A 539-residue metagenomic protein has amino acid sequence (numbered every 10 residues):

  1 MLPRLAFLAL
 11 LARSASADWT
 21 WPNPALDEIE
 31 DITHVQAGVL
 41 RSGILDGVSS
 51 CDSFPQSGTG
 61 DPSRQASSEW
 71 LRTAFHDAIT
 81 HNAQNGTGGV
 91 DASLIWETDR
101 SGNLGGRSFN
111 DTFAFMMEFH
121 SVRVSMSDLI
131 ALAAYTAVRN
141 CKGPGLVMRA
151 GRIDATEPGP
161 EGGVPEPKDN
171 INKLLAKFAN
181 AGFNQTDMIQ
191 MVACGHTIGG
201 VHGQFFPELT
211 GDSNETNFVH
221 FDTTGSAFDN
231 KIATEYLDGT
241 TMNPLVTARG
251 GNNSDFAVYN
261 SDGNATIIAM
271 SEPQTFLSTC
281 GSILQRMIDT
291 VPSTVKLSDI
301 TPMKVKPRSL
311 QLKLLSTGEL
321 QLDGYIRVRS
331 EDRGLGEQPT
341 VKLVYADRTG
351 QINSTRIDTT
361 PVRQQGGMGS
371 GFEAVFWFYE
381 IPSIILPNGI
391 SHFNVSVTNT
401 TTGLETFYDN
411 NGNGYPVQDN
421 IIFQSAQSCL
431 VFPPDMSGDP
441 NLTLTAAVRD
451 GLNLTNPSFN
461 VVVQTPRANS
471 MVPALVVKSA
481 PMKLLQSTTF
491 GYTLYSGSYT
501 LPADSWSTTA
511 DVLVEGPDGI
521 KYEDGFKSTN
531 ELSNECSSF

Functional and structural regions predicted by a protein language model:
M1-T20: Fungal secretory targeting signals
S16-F539: Catalytic cores of secreted/periplasmic or lumenal enzymes
